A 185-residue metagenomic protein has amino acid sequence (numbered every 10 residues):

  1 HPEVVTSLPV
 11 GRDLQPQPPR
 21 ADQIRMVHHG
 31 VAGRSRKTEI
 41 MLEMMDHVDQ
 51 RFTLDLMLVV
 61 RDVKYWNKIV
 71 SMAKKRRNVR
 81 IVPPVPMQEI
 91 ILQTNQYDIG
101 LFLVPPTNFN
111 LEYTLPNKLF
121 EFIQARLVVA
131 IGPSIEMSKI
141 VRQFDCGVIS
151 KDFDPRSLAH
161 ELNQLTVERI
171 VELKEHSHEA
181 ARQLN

Functional and structural regions predicted by a protein language model:
H1-P9: Helix-loop-beta element that forms the nucleotide-linked donor phosphate-binding surface in glycosyltransferases
P9-D13, P18-R36, M41-M45, D55 (+1 more regions): Conserved donor-binding/catalytic core segment of Leloir-type glycosyltransferases
L14-Q15, L92, F153-L158, V167-N185: A charged, aromatic-enriched C-terminal amphipathic alpha-helix characteristic of glycosyltransferases across folds
H29-G33, V60-R61, V85: Short donor-sugar binding/catalytic loops of nucleotide-sugar-dependent glycosyltransferases, especially enzymes
R36, Q88-Q93, G100-F120, A130-K139: Nucleotide-sugar-dependent
L58, W66-Q96: Nucleotide-activated donor-binding/catalytic signature segment of Leloir-type glycosyltransferases, i.e., the conserved
D98, R126: A short alpha->beta transition loop at the rim of the catalytic pocket in nucleotide-sugar-dependent
S138-E161: Change "using UDP/GDP/dTDP sugars" to "using nucleotide sugars
